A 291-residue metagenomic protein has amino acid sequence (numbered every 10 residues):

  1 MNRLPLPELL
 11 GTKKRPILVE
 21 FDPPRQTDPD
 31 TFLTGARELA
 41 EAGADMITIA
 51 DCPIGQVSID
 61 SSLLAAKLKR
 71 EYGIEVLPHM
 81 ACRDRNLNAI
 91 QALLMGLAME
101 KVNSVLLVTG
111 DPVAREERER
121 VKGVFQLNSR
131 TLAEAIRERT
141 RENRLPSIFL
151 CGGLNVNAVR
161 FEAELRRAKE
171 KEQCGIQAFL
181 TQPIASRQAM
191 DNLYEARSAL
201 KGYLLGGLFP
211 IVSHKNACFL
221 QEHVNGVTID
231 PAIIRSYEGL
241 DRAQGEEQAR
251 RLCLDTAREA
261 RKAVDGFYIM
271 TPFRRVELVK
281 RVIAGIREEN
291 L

Functional and structural regions predicted by a protein language model:
M1-I49: Conserved N-terminal beta1-alpha1 strand-loop-helix module at the mouth
N2-L9, D28-D30, G55-L68, N86-A92 (+4 more regions): Active-site-adjacent beta->alpha loops and helix N-cap segments on the catalytic face of soluble alpha/beta enzymes
R3-L6, G110, G123-N143, N155-N157 (+3 more regions): Active-site pocket-lining/capping segments in soluble small-molecule metabolic enzymes
P16-T31, L77-N88, I148-A163, E238-R251: Active-site mouth loops of central-metabolism enzymes
I17-P23, I47-I49, V76-M80, V105-L107 (+5 more regions): Hydrophobic faces of well-ordered beta-strands that scaffold small-molecule active sites in alpha/beta enzyme cores
F21-R25, D51-G55, C82-D84, T109-V113 (+4 more regions): Active-site-proximal loop/turn and secondary-structure-junction residues that shape catalytic pockets, frequently
E41-R83: Active-site cofactor/substrate anionic-group-binding motifs, chiefly glycine- and Lys/Arg-rich phosphate-binding loops
A42, E71, E100, C174 (+1 more regions): Structural motif
